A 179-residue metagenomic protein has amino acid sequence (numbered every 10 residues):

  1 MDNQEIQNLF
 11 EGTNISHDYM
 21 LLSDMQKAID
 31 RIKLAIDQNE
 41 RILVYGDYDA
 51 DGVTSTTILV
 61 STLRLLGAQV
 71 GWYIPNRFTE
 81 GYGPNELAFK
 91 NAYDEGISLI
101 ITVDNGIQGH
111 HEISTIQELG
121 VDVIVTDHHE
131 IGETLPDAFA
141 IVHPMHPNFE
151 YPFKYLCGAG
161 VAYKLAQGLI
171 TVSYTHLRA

Functional and structural regions predicted by a protein language model:
M1-Q38: Cofactor-/ligand-binding subdomain signature composed of acidic, glycine-rich, tryptophan-containing flexible loops
N3-Q7, I29, G67, L135 (+1 more regions): Alpha-helix initiation and N-capping motif
N8, G12-S16, W72, G96 (+2 more regions): General secondary-structure edge motif
D18-Y19, E80-Y82, F149-P152: A generic structural signal for short coil/turn motifs at secondary-structure boundaries
S23-D37, R41-T134, I141-V142: N-terminal small/polar loop signature for handling phosphorylated ligands or for N-terminal nucleophile
I58, D137-Y174: Short alpha-helices
T175-A179: Conserved small/polar residues in nucleotide/adenosyl-binding loops
